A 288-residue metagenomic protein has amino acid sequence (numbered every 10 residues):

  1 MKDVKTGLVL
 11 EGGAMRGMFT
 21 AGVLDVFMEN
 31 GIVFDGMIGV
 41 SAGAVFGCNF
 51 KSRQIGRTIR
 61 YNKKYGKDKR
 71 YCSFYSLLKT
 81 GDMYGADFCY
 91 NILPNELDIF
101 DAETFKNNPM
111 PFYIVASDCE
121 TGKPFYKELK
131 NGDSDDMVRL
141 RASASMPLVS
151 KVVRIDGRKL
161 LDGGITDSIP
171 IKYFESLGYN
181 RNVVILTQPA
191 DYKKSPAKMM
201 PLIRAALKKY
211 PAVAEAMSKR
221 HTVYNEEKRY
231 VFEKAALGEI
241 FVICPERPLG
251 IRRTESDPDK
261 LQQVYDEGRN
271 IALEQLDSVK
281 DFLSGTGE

Functional and structural regions predicted by a protein language model:
M1-V40, C48-E288: Patatin-like phospholipase
